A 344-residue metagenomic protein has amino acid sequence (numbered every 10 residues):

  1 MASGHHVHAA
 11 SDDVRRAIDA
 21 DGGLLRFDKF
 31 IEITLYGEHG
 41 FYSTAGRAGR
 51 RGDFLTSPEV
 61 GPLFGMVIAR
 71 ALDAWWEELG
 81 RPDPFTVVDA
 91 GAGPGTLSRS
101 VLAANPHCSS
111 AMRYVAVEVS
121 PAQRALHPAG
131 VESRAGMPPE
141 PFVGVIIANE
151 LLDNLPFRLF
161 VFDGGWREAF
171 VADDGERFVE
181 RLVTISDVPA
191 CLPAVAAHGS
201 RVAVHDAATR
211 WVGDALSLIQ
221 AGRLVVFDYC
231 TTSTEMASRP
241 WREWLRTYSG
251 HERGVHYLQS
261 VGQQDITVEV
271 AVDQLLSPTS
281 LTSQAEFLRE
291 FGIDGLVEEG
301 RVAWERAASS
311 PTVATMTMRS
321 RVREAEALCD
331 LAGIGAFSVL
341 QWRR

Functional and structural regions predicted by a protein language model:
M1-G136, F142, F160, G295 (+2 more regions): Rossmann-like AdoMet
T34, I146, L275: A residue-level signal for conserved active-site and pocket-lining positions in enzyme catalytic cores
V88, V117, I146-N149, F227: Active-site flanking residues adjacent to catalytic metal/cofactor-binding acidic residues
A92, P121, L152, T231 (+1 more regions): Short, glycine/acidic-enriched loop or turn micro-motifs at the edges of active sites
L97-S98, N154-P156, S233-M236: Short catalytic/ligand-binding loop motif for oxyanion handling, primarily in non-cytosolic enzymes, centered on
V143-G144, G222: Conserved acidic residues
V145-P193, R239-S249: A mobile, often basic/glycine-rich helix-loop segment that functions as the active-site lid/recognition loop
V188-R344: Long, Lys/Arg- and hydrophobic-enriched amphipathic alpha-helices
